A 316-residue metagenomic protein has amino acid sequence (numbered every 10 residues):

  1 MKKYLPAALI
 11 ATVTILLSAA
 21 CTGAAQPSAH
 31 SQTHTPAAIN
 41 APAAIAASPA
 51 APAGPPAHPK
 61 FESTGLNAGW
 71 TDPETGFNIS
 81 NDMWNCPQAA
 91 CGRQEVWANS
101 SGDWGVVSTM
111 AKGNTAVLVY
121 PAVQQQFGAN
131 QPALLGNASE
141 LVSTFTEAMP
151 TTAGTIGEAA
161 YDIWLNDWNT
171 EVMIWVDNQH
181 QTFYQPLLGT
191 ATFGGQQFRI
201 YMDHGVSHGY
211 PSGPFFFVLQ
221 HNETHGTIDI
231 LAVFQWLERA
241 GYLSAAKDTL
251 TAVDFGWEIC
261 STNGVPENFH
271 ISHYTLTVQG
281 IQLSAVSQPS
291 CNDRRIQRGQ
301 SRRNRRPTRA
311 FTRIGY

Functional and structural regions predicted by a protein language model:
M1-A24: Secretory targeting signatures
A20-T22, N85-G92, S261, S290-N292: Sequence contexts marking disulfide-bonded cysteines in secreted/extracellular proteins
A24-A43: Short, low-complexity, disordered segments immediately C-terminal to signal peptides in bacterial exported proteins
G54-V107: Solvent-exposed N-terminal domain segments of exported/luminal and surface proteins
A111-T192: Extracellular-facing segments of soluble proteins and assemblies that are Gly/Ser/Thr-biased and enriched in aromatics
A116-L134, P214-A246: Beta-sandwich interaction modules
D162-A232: Short helix-loop boundary/capping segments
E223-G315: Long, compositionally biased interface segments
